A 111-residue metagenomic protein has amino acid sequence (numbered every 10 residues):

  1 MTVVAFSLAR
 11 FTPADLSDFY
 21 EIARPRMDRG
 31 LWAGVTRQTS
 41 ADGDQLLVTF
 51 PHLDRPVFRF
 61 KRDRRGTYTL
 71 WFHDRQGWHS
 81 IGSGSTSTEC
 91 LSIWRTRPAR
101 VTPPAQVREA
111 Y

Functional and structural regions predicted by a protein language model:
M1-F11, F72-Y111: Mixed-charge, Lys/Arg-enriched low-complexity segments
M1-H52, V107-Y111: Negatively charged, low-complexity tracts enriched in Asp/Glu with abundant Ser/Thr
D28, W32, A41, R64 (+2 more regions): Intrinsically disordered, low-complexity segments enriched in small/polar residues
V35-T39, F60, W71-H73, G84: Assembly/interface hotspot detector across virion components, adhesins/toxins, and nucleic-acid enzymes
L47-V48, D54, W71, S92: Compositionally biased amphipathic helical and low-complexity segments enriched in hydrophobic
L53-H79: Short aromatic-glycine-(Arg/Gly/Cys) micro-motifs in beta-strand/loop hairpins
